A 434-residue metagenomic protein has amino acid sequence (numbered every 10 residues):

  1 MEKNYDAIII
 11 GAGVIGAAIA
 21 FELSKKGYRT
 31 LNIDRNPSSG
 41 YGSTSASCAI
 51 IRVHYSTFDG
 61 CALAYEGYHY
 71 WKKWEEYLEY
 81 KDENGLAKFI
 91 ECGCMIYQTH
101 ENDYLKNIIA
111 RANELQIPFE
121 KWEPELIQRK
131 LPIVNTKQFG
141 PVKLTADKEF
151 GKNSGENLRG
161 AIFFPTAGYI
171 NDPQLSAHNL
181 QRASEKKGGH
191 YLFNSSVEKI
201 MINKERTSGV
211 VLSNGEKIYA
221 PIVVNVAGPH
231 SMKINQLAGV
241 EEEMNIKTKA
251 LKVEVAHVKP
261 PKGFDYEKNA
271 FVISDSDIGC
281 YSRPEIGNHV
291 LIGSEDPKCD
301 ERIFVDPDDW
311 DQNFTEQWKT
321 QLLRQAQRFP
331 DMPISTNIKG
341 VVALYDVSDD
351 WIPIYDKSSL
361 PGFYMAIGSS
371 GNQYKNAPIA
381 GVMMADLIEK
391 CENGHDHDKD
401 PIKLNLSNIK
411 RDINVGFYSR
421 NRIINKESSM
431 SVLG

Functional and structural regions predicted by a protein language model:
E2-I15, L31: Beta1/beta-strand and adjacent pyrophosphate-binding region of the FAD-binding site in flavoprotein oxidoreductases
K3, K121, S359-G434: C-terminal lid/capping helical subdomain adjacent to the catalytic/cofactor pocket in oxidative enzymes
K3-Y5, L212-I222: Core beta-strand elements of the Rossmann-like FAD/NAD(P) dinucleotide-binding domain in flavoenzyme oxidoreductases
F21-K25, A49, K73, E79-E91 (+3 more regions): Active-site substrate-recognition segment that forms the wall of the catalytic cavity or substrate channel
S24-T44: Glycine-rich FAD pyrophosphate-binding loop
C48-D147, G279-C280, L433: Dinucleotide-binding Rossmann-like beta1-alpha1 core, especially the glycine-rich loop that anchors the ADP
E101-K187, L192-F193, K199-R206: Flavin (FAD/FMN) cofactor-binding and adjacent substrate-gating region of FAD-dependent oxidoreductase domains
V134-T136, V142-S154, P333-N376: FAD-binding beta-loop-beta segment adjacent to the flavin cofactor pocket
